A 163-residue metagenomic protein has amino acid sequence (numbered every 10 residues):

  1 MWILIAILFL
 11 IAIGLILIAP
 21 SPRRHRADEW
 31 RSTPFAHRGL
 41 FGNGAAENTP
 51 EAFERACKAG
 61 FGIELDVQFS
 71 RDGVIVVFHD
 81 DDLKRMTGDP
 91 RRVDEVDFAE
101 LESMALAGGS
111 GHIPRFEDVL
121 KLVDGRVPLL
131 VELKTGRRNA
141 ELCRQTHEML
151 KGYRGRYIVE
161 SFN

Functional and structural regions predicted by a protein language model:
M1-F162: Phosphate-group recognition and catalysis centered on beta-loop-alpha active-site segments
